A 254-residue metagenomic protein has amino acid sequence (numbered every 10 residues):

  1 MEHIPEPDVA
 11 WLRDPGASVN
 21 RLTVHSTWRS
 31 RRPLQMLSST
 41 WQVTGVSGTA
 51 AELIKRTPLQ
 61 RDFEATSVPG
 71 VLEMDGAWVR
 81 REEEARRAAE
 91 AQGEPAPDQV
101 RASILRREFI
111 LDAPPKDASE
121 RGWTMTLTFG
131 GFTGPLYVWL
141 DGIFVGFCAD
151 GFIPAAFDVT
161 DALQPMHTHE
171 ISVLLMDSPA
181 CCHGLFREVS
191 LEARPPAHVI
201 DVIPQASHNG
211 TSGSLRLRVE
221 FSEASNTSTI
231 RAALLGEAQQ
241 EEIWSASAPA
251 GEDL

Functional and structural regions predicted by a protein language model:
M1-W28, Q42-G48, P95, Q99-D201 (+2 more regions): Accessory beta-strand-rich segments of carbohydrate-active enzymes
R29-S38: N-terminal helix-cap/turn-to-beta initiation motif at the start of protein domains
T40-A77: Predominantly extracellular/luminal regions of secreted and cell-surface proteins, especially disulfide-bonded
P69-V71, W78-R81, P179-H183: Glycan-recognition and processing domains
R80-P97: Surface-exposed, low-complexity/disordered Ser/Thr/Gly/Pro/Asn-rich loops and linkers
V138-L140, G213-A250: Beta-strand-rich binding/interaction modules
I153-A156, A250-L254: Aromatic sugar-binding surface patches on proteins that engage polysaccharides or sugar-phosphate polymers
A206-G213: Short, solvent-exposed loop/linker segments at the N-terminal edge of repeated beta-sheet extracellular domains
